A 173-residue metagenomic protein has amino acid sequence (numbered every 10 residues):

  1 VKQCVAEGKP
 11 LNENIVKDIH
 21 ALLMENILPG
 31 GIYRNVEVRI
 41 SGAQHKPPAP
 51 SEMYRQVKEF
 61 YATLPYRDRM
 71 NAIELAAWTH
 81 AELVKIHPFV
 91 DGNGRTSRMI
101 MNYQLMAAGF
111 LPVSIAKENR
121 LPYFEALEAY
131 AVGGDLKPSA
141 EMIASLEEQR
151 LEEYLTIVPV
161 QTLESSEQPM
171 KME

Functional and structural regions predicted by a protein language model:
V1-D91, R95-E173: FIC/Doc superfamily catalytic core
